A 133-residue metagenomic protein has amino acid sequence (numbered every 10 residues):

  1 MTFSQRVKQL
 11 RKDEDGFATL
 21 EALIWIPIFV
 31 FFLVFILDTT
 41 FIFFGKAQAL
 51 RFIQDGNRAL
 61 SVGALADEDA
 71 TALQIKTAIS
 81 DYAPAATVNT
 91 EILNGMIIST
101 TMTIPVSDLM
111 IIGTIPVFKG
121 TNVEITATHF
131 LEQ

Functional and structural regions predicted by a protein language model:
T2-L73: Alpha-helical assembly-interface signal, strongest on the long, hydrophobic N-terminal helix that forms
D55-Q133: Short, conserved structural patches
